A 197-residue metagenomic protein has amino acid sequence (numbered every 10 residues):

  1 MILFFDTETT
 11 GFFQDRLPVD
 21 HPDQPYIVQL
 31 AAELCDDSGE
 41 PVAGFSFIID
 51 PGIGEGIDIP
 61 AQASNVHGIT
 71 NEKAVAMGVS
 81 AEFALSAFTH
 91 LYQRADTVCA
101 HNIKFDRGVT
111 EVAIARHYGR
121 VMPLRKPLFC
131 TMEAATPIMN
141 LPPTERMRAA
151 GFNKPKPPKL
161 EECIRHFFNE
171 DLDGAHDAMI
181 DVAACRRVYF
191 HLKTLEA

Functional and structural regions predicted by a protein language model:
M1-L3: Extreme N-terminal starter segment of soluble prokaryotic enzymes
T7-D20: Short acidic, Gly/Ser-rich segments with clustered Asp/Glu that frequently serve as metal-coordination loops in enzyme
D23-N71, T89-A197: Metal-dependent phosphoesterase core characteristic of DEDDh/y 3'-5' exonuclease domains
E55, A76-S86: Glycine-rich, highly charged phosphate/nucleotide-binding loops
